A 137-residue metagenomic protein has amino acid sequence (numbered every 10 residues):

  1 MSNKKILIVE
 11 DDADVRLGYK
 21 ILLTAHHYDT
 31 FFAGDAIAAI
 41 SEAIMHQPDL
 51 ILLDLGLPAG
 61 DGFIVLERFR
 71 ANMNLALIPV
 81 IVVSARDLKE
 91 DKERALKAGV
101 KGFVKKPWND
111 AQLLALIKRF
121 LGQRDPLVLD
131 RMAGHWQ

Functional and structural regions predicted by a protein language model:
E10: Conserved acidic carboxylate
A13-F31: Two-component/phosphorelay signaling modules centered on CheY-like receiver
H27-G34, E42, V104: Short hydrophobic/Thr-rich beta-strand motif most characteristic of the beta2 strand and flanking loop of CheY-like
D35, D61-E67: Acidic catalytic/metal-coordinating carboxylates
H46-L52, L57: Active-site beta3 strand of CheY-like receiver
P58, A76, L88, P107: The feature encodes the CheY-like receiver
I64, D87-K105, A115, R119 (+1 more regions): Alpha4 helix (beta4-alpha4-beta5 surface) of REC/receiver domains from two-component response regulators
